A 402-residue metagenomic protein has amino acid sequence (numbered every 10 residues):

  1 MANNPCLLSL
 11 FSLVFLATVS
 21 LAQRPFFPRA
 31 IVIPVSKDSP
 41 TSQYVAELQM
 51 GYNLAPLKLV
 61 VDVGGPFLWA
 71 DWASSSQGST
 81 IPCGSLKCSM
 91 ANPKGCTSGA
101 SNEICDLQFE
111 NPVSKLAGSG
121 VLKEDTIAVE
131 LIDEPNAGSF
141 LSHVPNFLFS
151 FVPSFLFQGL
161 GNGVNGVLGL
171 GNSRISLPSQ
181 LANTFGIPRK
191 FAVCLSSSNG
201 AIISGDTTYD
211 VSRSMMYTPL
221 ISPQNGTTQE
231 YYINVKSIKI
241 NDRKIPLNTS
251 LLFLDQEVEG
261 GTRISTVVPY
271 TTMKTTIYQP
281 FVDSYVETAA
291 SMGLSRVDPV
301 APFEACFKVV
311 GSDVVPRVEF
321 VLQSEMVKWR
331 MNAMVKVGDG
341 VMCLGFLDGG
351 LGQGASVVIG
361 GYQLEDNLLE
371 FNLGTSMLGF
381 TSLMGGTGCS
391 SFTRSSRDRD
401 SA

Functional and structural regions predicted by a protein language model:
N4-L7, L13, A17-A22, S36 (+10 more regions): Aspartic protease catalytic domain
P25-L48, E230-S250: Charged, flexible boundary elements
F26-S36, S76-I104, M384-A402: Extracellular/luminal ectodomains of metazoan preproproteins built from arrays of small disulfide-bonded modules
S39-F147, F151-L160: Signature of the N-terminal lobe/flap region of pepsin-like aspartyl proteases
W72-S74, N162, L181-N183, G205-T208 (+7 more regions): Short coil/turn segments at secondary-structure boundaries
G169: C-terminal reverse transcriptase regions that engage the nucleic-acid substrate
N172, F185-T208: Extended, H/D-rich, highly charged conserved domains that either
I203-G260: Flexible, small-/acidic-enriched active-site or ligand-binding loops
